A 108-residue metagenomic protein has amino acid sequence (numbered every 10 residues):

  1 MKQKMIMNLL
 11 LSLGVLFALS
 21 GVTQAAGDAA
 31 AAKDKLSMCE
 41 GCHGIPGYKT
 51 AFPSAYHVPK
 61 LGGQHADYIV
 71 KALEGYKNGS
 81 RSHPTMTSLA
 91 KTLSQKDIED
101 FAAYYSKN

Functional and structural regions predicted by a protein language model:
M1-L10: Bacterial N-terminal signal peptides that target proteins for export
L9-A18: Bacterial N-terminal signal peptides
L13, N78-R81, L89-N108: C-terminal capping alpha-helices of c-type cytochrome domains
L19-A26: Sec/Tat signal peptide C-region and signal peptidase I cleavage site
A26-G27, D67-V70, A102-A103, N108: Predominantly soluble domains enriched in secretory-pathway, periplasmic, or organellar proteins
A29, G44-G75, T87-S88: Gly/Gly-Pro-rich "capping" loops immediately C-terminal to redox-active cysteine motifs in periplasmic/lumenal
S37-P46, F101: The canonical Cys-X-X-Cys-His
